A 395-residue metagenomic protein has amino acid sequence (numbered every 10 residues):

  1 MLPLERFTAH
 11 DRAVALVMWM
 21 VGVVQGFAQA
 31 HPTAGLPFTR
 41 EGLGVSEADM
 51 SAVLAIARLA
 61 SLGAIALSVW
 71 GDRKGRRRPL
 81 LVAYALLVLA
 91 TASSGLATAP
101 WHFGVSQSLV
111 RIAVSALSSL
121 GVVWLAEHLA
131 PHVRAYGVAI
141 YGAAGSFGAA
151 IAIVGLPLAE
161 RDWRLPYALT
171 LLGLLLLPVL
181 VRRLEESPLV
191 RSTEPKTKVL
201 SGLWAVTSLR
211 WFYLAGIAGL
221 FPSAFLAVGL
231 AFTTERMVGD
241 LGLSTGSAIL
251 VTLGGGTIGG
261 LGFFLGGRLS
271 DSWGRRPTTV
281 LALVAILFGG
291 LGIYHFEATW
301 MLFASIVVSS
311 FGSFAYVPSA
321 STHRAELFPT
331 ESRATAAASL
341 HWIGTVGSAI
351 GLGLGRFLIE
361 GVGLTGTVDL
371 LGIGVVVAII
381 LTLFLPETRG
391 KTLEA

Functional and structural regions predicted by a protein language model:
A13-E47, A227-T234: Extracytoplasmic
P32-A34, R210-F263: Extracytoplasmic gate region of multi-pass secondary transporters
G44, G75, L96-H102, A130 (+2 more regions): Helix-breaking motifs and short loop linkers at transmembrane-helix boundaries and internal kinks in secondary membrane
A55-V69, V122, L253-L265: Central cavity-lining transmembrane alpha-helices of secondary-active solute carriers, predominantly the Major
L62-T98, S270-R276: Conserved MFS/SLC helix-loop-helix module at the cytosolic interface between two early adjacent transmembrane helices
S106-A143: Cytoplasmic helix-loop-helix junction between adjacent transmembrane helices in 12-TM secondary transporters
V133-P157, A338-L352: Glycine-rich segments within core transmembrane alpha-helices of 12-TM secondary carriers
R164-V181, V368-L383: Symmetry-related core transmembrane helices of the 12-TM Major Facilitator Superfamily/SLC fold
